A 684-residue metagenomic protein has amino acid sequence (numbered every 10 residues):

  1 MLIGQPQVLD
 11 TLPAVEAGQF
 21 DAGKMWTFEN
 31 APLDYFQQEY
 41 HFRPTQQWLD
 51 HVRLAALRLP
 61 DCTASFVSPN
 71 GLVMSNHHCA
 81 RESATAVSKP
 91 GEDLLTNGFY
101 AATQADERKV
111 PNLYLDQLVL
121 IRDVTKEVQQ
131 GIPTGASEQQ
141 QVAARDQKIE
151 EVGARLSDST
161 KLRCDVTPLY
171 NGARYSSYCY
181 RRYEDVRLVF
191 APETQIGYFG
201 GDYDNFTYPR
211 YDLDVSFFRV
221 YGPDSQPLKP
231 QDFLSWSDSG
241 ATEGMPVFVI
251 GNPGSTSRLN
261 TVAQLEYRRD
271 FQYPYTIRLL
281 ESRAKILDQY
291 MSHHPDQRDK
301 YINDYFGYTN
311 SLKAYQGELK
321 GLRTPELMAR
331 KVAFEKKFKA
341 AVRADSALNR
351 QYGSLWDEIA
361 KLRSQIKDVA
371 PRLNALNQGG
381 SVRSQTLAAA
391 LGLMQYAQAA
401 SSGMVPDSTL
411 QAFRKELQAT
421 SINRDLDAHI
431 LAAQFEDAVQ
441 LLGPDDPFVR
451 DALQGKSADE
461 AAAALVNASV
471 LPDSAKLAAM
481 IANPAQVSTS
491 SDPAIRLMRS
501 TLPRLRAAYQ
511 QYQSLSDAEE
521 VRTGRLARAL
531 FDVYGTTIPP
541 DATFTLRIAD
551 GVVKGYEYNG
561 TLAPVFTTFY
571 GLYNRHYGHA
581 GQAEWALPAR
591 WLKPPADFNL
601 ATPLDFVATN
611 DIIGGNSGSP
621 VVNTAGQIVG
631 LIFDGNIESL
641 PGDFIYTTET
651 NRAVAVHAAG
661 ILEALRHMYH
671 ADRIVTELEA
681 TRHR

Functional and structural regions predicted by a protein language model:
L2-R684: Terminal presequence/propeptide segments associated with secretion/organelle targeting and zymogen/polyprotein
